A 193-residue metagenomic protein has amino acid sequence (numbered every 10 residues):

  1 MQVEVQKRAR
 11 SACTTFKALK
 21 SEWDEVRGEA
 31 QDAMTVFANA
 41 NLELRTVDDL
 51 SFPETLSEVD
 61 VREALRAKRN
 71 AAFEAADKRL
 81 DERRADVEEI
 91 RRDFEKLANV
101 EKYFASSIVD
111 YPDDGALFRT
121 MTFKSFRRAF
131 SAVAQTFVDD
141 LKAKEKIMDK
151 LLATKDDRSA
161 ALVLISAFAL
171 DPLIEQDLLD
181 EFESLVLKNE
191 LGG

Functional and structural regions predicted by a protein language model:
M1-R66, D156-Q176, D180-G193: Short, low-to-moderate order helix/coil transition modules at the start of elongated helical scaffolds
Q2-R10, Q31-Q135: Extended, amphipathic alpha-helical coiled-coil scaffold segments used for oligomerization/tethering in eukaryotic
K96-G193: Charged, alpha-helical coiled-coil and adjacent rod-like segments in eukaryotic scaffold subunits that mediate
